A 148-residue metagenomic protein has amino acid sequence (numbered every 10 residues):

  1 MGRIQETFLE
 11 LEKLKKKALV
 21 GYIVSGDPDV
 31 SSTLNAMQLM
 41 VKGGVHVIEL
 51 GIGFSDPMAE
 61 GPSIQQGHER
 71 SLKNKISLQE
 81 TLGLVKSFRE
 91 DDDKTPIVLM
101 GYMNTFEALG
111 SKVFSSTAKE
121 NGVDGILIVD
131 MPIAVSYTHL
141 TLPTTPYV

Functional and structural regions predicted by a protein language model:
M1-V20: N-terminal amphipathic alpha-helix/helix-capping segment at the start of soluble metabolic enzymes
G2-Q5, A59-G61, L78-G83, A108-L109 (+1 more regions): Active-site-adjacent beta->alpha loops and helix N-cap segments on the catalytic face of soluble alpha/beta enzymes
K15-L19, G44-H46, D93-P96, V123-D124: Short, well-ordered coil/turn segments that N-cap beta-strands
V24-G26, G53-S55, Y102-N104, M131: Active-site beta-loop-alpha junctions enriched in small/polar residues
T33-D56, L109-S136: Alpha/beta enzyme core
E49-I76: Glycine-rich, proline-tolerant flexible connector loops at the mouths of alpha/beta enzymes
H68-L127: Active-site beta->alpha loop and helix N-cap motifs at the rims of alpha/beta catalytic domains
H139-V148: Single conserved hydrophobic/aromatic residue that forms the stacking wall/gate of nucleotide- or nucleobase-binding
